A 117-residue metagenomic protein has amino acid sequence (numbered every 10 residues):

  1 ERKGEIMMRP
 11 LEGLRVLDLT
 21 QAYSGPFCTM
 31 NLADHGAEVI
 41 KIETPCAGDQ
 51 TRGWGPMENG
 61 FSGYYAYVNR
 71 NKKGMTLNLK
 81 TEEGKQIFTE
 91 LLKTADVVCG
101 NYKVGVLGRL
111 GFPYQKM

Functional and structural regions predicted by a protein language model:
R2-G4: Intrinsically disordered, glycine-rich low-complexity segments
I6-M117: N-terminal helix-loop segment corresponding to the beta1-alpha1 unit of nucleotide/adenylate-binding folds
